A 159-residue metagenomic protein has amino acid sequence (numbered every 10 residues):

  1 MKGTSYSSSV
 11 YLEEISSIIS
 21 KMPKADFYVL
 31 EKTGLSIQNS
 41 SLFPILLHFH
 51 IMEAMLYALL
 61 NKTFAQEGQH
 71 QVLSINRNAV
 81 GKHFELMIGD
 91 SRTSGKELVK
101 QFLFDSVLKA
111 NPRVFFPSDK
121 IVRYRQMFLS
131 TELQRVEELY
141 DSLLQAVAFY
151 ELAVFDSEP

Functional and structural regions predicted by a protein language model:
M1-P159: Phosphate- and other anionic-substrate recognition elements at nucleic-acid/protein interfaces
